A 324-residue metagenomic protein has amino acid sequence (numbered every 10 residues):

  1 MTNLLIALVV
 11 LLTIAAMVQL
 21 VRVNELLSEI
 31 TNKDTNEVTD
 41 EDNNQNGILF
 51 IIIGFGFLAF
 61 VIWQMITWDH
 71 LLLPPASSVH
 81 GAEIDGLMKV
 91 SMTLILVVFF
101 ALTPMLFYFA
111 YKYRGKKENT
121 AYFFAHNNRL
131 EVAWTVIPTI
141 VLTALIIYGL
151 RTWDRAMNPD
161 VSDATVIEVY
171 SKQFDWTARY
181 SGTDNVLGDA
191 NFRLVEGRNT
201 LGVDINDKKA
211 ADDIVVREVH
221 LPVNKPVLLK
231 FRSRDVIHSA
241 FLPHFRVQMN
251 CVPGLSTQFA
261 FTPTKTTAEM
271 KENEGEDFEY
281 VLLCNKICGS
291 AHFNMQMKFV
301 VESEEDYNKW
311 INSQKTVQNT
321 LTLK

Functional and structural regions predicted by a protein language model:
M1-T93: Hydrophobic alpha-helical segments
L8-I14, I52-A59, L94-F107, A133 (+1 more regions): Lipid-exposed faces of alpha-helical membrane segments in multi-pass integral membrane proteins
V38, W63-V90, T103-K324: Non-transmembrane, membrane-proximal soluble domains of secreted or membrane proteins
